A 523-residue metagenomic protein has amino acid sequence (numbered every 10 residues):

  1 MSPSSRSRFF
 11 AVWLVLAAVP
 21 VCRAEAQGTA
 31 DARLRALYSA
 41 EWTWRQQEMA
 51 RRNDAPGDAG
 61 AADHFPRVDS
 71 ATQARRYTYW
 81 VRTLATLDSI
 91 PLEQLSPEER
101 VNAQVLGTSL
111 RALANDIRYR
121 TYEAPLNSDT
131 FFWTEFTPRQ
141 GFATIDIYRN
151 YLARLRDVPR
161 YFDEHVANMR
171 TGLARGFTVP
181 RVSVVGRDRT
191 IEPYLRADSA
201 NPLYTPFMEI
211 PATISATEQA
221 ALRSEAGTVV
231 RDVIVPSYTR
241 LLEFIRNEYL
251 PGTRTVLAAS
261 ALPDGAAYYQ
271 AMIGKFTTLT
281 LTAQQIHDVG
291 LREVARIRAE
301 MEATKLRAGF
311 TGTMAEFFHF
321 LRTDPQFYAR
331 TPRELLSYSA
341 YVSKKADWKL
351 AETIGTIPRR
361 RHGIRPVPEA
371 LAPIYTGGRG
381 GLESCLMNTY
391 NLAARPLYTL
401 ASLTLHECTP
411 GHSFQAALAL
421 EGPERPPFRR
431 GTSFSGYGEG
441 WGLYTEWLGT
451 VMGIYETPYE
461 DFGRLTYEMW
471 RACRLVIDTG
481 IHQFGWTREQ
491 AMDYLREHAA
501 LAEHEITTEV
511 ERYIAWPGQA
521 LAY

Functional and structural regions predicted by a protein language model:
M1-V12: Bacterial N-terminal signal peptides that target proteins for export
P3-S5, P20, V184: Intrinsically disordered, low-complexity regions enriched in serine, threonine, proline and polar/charged residues
A11-P20: Bacterial N-terminal signal peptides
A26-Y523: N-terminal maturation segment of proteins
